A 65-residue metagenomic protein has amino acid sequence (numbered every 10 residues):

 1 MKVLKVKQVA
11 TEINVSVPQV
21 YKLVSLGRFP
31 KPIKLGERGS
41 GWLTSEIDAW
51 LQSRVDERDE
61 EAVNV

Functional and structural regions predicted by a protein language model:
M1-L23, S53: Polyanion-binding surface elements
Q8, E46-A49: Alpha-helical elements of Rossmann-like donor-binding domains used by nucleotide-donor carbohydrate transfer enzymes
P18-R38, E46: Amphipathic, hydrophobic secondary-structure cores in small proteins
D48-V65: A short, Lys/Arg-enriched interface patch at domain edges and termini
